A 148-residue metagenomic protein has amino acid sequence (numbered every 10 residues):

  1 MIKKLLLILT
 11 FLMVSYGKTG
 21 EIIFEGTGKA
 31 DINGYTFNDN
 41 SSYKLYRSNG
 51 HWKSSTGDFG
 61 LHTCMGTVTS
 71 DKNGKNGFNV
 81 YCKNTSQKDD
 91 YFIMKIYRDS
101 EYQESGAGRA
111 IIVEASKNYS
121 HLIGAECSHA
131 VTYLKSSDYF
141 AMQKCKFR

Functional and structural regions predicted by a protein language model:
K4-M13: Sec-dependent N-terminal signal peptides
K18-R148: Beta-strand-enriched cores of mature, soluble protein domains
